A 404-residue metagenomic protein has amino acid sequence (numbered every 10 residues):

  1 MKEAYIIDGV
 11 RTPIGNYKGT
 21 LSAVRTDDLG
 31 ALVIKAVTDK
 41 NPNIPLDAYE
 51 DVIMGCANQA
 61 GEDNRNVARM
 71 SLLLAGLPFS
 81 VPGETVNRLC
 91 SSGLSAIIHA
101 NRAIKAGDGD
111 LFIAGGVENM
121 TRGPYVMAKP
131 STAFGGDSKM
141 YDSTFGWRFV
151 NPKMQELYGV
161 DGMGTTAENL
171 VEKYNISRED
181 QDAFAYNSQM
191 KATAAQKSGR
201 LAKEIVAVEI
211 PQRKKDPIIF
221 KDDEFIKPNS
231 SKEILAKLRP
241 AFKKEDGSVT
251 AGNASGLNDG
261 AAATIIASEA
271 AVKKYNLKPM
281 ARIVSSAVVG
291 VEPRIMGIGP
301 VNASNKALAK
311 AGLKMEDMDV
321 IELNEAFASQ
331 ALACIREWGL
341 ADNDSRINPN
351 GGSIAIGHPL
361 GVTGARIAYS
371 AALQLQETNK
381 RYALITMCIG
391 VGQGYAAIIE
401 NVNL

Functional and structural regions predicted by a protein language model:
M1-V24, S231-I298, N302, Y369-S370 (+3 more regions): Condensing-enzyme catalytic core mediating Claisen C-C bond formation in acyl metabolism
T12, A23-L32, N43, D180-K274 (+1 more regions): N-terminal extracellular/periplasmic Venus flytrap/periplasmic-binding protein-like
S22-F112, V117-G135, I205-K221, R294-I295 (+2 more regions): Conserved beta-ketoacyl condensing-enzyme motif
V24, C56-F112, T144-G146, L157-G162 (+4 more regions): Conserved catalytic cysteine-centered active-site region of acyl-thioester-dependent Claisen-condensing enzymes
T26-P42, V67-S71, A96-H99, M163-L170 (+5 more regions): Short, well-ordered amphipathic alpha-helical segments that serve as non-catalytic structural scaffolds within diverse
L111-N169: Flexible glycine-/small-residue-enriched beta->alpha junction loops that bind anionic phosphate/pyrophosphate groups
R148-L201: N-terminal leader/propeptide and maturation segments of large enzyme subunits in energy/redox metabolism and hydrolases
